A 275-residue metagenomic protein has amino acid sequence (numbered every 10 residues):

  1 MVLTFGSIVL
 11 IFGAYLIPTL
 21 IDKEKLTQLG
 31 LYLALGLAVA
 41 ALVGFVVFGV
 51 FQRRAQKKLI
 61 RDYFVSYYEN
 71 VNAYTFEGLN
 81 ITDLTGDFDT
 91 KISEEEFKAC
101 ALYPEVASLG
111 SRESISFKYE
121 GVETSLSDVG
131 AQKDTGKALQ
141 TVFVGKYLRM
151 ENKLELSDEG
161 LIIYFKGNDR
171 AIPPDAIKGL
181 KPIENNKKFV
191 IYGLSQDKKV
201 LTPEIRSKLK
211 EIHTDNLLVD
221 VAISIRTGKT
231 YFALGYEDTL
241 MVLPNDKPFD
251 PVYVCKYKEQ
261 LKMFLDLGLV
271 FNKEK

Functional and structural regions predicted by a protein language model:
V2-T4, I17-V39: Hydrophobic alpha-helical transmembrane segments
V9, Y32-V47: Canonical hydrophobic alpha-helical transmembrane segment
F12-Y15: Hydrophobic alpha-helical membrane-insertion segments, chiefly the h-region of N-terminal signal peptides
L42-V71: Transmembrane-cytosolic junction motif
Y68-N70, T75-K275: Charged, low-complexity intrinsically disordered regions
